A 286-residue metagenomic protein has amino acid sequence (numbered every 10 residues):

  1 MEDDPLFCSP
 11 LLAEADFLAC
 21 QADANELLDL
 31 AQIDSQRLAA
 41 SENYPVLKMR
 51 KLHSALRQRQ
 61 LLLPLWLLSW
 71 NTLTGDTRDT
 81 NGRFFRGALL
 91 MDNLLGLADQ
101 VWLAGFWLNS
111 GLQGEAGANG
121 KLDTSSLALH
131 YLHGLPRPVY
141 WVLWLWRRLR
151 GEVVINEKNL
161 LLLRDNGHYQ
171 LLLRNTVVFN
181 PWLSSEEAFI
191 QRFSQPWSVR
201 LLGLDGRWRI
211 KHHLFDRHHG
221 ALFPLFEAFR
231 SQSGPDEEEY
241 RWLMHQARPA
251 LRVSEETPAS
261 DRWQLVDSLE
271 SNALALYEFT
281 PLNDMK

Functional and structural regions predicted by a protein language model:
M1-Q100, A104: Noncatalytic carbohydrate-binding groove/subsite architecture in carbohydrate-active enzymes
F7-C8, L163, R200-D205: Extracellular and analogous surface-interaction loops
L18, L97, L143, H212 (+1 more regions): Conserved, mostly hydrophobic/aromatic
A24, S110, P281-N283: Flexible, active-site-proximal loop/turn residues at the rims of small-molecule/cofactor binding pockets and catalytic
E26, A104-Q113, F215-A228: Short, solvent-exposed beta-strand-terminating loops
P45, M49, L90, P136-Y140 (+1 more regions): A structural signal for well-ordered alpha-helical scaffolds and beta->alpha junctions
L67-E187: Aromatic/acidic polysaccharide-binding cleft in carbohydrate-active enzymes
R174-K286: C-terminal beta-sandwich/jelly-roll accessory domains of carbohydrate-active enzymes
